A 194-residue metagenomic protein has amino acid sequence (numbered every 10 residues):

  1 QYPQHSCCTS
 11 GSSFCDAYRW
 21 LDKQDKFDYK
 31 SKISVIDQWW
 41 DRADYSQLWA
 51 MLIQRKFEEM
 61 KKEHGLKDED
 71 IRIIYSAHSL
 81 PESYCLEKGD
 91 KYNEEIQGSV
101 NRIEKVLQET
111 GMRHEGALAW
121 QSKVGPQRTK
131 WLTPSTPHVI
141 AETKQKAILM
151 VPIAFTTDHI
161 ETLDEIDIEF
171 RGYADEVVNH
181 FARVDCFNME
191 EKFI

Functional and structural regions predicted by a protein language model:
Q1-I194: Extended amphipathic ligand-handling, pore-lining, and cofactor/metal-binding catalytic surfaces
